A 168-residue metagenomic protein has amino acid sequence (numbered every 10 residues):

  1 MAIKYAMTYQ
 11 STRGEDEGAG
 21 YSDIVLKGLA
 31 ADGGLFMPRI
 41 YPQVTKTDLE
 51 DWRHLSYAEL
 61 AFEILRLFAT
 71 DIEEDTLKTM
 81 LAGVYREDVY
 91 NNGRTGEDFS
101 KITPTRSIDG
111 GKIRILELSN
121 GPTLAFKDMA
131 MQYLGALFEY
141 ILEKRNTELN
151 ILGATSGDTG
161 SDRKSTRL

Functional and structural regions predicted by a protein language model:
M1-R167: PLP-dependent amino-acid enzyme catalytic core
